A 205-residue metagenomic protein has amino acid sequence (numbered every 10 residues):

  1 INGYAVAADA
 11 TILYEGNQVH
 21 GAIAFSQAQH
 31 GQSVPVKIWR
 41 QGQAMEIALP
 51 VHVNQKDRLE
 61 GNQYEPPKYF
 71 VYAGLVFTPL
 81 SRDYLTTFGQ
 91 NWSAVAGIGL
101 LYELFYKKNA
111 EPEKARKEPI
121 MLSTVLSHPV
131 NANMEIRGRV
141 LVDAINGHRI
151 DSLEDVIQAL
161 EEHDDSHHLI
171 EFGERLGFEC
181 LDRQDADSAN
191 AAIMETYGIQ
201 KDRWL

Functional and structural regions predicted by a protein language model:
I1-L205: C-terminal recognition in membrane/secretory proteostasis and scaffolding
